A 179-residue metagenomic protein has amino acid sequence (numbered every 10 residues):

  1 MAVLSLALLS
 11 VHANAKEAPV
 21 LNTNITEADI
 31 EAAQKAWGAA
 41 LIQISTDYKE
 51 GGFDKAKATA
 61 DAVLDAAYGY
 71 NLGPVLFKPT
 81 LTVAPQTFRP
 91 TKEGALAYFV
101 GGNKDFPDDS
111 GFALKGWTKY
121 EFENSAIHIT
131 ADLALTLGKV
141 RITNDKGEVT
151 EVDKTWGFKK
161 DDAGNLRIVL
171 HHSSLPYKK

Functional and structural regions predicted by a protein language model:
M1-L9: Bacterial N-terminal signal peptides
A15-Y70: Short, low-complexity N-terminal intrinsically disordered segments enriched in polar/charged residues
N22-I25, D29, N124, H128 (+1 more regions): Conserved aromatic-histidine-acidic binding/catalytic patches
D47, G51-N124: A solvent-exposed, acidic/Ser-Thr-rich amphipathic alpha-helical stretch
I129-L137, K146-K179: Short beta-strand edge/turn micro-motifs at domain boundaries
